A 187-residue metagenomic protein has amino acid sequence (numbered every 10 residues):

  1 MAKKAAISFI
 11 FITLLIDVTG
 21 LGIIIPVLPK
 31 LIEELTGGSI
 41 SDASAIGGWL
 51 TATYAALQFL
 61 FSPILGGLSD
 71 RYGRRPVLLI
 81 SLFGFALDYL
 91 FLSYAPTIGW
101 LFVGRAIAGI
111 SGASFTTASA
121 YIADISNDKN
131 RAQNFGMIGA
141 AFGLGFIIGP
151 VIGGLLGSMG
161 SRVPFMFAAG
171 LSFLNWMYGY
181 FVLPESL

Functional and structural regions predicted by a protein language model:
K3-K30, E34: Pair of pore-lining "gating" transmembrane helices in MFS-fold secondary transporters
L15, D88, G99-A113: Hydrophobic core of transmembrane alpha-helices in multi-pass small-molecule transporters, especially MFS/SLC-type
L31-F59: Extracellular/periplasmic helix-loop-helix junction of adjacent transmembrane segments in MFS-like secondary
A55-P63, A113, F146-I147: Residue-level signature of mid-helix packing/kink "hotspots" within the transmembrane helices of 12-pass Major
F59-I98: Conserved MFS/SLC helix-loop-helix module at the cytosolic interface between two early adjacent transmembrane helices
G84-L92, A108, L171-N175: MFS 12-TM fold signature
G104-G143: Cytoplasmic helix-loop-helix junction between adjacent transmembrane helices in 12-TM secondary transporters
A141-F181: Helix-loop-helix hairpin linking two adjacent transmembrane segments in secondary transporters
